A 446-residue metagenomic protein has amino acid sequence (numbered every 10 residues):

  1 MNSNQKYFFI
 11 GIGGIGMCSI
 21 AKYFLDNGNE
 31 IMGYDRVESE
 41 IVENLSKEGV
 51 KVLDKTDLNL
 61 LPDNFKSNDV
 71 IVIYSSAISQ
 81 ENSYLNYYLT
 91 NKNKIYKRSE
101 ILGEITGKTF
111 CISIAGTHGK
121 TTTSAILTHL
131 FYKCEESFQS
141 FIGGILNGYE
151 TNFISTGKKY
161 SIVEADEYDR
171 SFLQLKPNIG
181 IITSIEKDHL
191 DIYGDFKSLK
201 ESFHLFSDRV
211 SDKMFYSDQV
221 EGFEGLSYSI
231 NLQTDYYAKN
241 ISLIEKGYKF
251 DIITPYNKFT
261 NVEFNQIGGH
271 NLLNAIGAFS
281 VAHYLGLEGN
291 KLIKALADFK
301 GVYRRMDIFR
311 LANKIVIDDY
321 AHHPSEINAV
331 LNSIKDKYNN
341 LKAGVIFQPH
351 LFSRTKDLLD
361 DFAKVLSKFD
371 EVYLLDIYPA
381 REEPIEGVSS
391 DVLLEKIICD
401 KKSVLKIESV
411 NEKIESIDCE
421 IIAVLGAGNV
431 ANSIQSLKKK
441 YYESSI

Functional and structural regions predicted by a protein language model:
S3-K6, G16, I20-N27, I179-I181 (+2 more regions): Nucleotide phosphate-binding/pyrophosphate-handling subdomain across enzymes that bind or process nucleotide phosphates
S3-K6, Y23-N29, S46-K47, N59-S67 (+3 more regions): Phosphate-binding loop of NTP-binding sites
Y7-I12, L425: Conserved N-terminal Rossmann-fold NAD(P)-binding element of oxidoreductases
E30-N44: NAD(P)-binding Rossmann-fold cofactor-contacting core
M32-G33, Q139, Y373: Conserved beta-strand positions in the Rossmann-like core of class I SAM-dependent methyltransferases
Y34, L53-L58, Y96-E100, F141 (+5 more regions): Beta-strand->loop->alpha-helix junctions that form or flank phosphate-binding loops in nucleotide-handling enzymes
E48, A363-E420: C-terminal helical cap/extension that packs against the catalytic core of soluble nucleotide-cofactor enzymes
D69, V410-K440: A glycine-rich beta-strand to alpha-helix segment that forms a phosphate/ribose-binding loop at ligand/cofactor sites
